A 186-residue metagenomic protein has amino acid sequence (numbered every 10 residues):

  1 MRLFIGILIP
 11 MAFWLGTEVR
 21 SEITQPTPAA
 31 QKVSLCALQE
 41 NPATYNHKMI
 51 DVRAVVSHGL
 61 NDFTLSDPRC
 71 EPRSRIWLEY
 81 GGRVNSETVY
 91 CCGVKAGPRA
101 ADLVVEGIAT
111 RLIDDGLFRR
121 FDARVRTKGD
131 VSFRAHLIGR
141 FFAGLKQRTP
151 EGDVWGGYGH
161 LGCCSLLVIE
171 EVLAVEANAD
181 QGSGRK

Functional and structural regions predicted by a protein language model:
I5-W14: Bacterial N-terminal signal peptides
V19-K186: OB-fold and OB-like single-stranded nucleic-acid-recognition modules and their adjacent interaction interfaces
